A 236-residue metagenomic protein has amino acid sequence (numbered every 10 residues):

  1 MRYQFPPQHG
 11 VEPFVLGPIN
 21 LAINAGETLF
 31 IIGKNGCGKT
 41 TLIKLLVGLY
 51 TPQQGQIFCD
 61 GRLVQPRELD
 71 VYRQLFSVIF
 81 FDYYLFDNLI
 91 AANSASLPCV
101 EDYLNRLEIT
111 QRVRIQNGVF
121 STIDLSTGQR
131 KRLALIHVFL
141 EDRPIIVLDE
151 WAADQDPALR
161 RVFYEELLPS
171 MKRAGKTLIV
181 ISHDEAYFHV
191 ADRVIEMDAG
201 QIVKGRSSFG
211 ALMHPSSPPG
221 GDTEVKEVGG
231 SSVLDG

Functional and structural regions predicted by a protein language model:
M1, G10-N24, L29, G55: Conserved beta-strand
I32-K34: The feature captures the beta-strand-to-loop junction immediately N-terminal to the Walker
V47: Helix-to-loop junction immediately C-terminal to a conserved catalytic motif
G55-L63, Y72: Conserved ABC transporter NBD signature motif
I79-S121, D142, V147: Conserved "ABC signature" C-loop
L89-I90, D149, Q155-R160: ABC-family nucleotide-binding domains
G128-V147: GG-anchored amphipathic helix commonly corresponding to the ABC/SMC/Rad50 NBD signature/C-loop
A191-S207: H-loop (His-switch) and adjacent beta-strand-loop-beta switch element of ABC-type ATPase nucleotide-binding domains
